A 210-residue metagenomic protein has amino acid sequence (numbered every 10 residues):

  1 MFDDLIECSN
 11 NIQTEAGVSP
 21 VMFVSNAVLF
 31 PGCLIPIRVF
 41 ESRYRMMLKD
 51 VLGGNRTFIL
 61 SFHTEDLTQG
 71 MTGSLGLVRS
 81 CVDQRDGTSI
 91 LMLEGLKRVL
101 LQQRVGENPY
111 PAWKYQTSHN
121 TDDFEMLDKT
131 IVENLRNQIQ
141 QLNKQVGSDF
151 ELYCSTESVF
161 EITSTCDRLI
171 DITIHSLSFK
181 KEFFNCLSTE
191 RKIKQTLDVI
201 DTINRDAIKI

Functional and structural regions predicted by a protein language model:
F2-I210: N-terminal low-complexity, acidic/polar interaction/targeting segments
